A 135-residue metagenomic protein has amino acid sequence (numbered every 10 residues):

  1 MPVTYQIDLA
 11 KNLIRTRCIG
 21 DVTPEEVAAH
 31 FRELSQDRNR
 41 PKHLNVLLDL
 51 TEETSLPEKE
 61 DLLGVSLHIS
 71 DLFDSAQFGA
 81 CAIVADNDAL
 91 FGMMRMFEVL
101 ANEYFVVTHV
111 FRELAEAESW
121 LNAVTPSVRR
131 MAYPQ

Functional and structural regions predicted by a protein language model:
M1-Q135: Amphipathic, Lys/Arg-enriched alpha-helical "gate/interface" segment within cytosolic domains that mediates
